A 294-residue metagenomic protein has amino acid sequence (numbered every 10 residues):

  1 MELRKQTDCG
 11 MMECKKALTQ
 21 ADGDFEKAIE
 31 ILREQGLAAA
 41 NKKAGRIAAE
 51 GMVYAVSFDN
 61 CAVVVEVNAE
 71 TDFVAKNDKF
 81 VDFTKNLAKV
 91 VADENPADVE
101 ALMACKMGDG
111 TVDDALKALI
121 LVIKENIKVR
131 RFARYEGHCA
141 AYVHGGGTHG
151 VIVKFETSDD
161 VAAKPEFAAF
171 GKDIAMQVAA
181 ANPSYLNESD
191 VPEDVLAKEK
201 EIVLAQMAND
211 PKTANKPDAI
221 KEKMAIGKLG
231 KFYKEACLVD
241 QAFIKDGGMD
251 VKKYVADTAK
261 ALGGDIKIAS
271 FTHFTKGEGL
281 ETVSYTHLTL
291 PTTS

Functional and structural regions predicted by a protein language model:
M1-L288: N-terminal assembly/interaction segments in proteins that build large macromolecular machines
T289-S294: A short, hydrophobic C-terminal helix/tail in secreted or cell-surface proteins
